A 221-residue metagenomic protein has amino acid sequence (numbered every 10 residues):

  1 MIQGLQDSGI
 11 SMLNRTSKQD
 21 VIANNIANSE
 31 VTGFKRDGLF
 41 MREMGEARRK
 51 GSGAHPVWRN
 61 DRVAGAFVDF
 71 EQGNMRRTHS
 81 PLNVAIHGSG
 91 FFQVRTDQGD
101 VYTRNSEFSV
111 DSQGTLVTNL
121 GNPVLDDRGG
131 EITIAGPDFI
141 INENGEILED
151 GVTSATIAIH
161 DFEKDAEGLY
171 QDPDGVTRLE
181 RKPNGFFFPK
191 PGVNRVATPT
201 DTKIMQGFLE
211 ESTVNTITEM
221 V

Functional and structural regions predicted by a protein language model:
M1-V221: Amphipathic alpha-helical polymerization modules
